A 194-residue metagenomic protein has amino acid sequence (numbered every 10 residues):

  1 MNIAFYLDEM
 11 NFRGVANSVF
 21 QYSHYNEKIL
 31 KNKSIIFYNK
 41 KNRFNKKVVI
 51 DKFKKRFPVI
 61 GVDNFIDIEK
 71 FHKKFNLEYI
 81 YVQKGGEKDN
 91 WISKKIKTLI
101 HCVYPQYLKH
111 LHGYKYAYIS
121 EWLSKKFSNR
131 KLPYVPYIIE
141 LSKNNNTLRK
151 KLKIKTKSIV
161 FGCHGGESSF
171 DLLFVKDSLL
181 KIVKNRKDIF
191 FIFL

Functional and structural regions predicted by a protein language model:
F5, N45-S124: Extended catalytic core of nucleotide-activated donor transferases of GT-like folds
Y6, F37, H101, G162-H164 (+1 more regions): Short hydrophobic segments within beta-strands
Y6-R13, F20-I68: N-terminal strand-loop element at the rim of the active site of nucleotide-sugar-dependent glycosyltransferases
M10-F12, K41-R43, G85-K88, V103-Y107 (+3 more regions): Short, solvent-exposed loop/turn segments at secondary-structure junctions
V15-A16, D89-K94, K109-H110, F127-N129 (+2 more regions): Short glycine-/acidic-enriched loop or helix-start segments at secondary-structure transitions that form or flank
S34-I36, T98, Y116, F191: Hydrophobic/aromatic residues located in beta-strands of well-ordered beta-sheets within soluble catalytic
G113-N145: Donor nucleotide-sugar binding/catalytic pocket of nucleotide-sugar-dependent glycosyltransferases
Y134-L194: Conserved catalytic-core segment of nucleotide-activated headgroup transferases in glycan assembly
